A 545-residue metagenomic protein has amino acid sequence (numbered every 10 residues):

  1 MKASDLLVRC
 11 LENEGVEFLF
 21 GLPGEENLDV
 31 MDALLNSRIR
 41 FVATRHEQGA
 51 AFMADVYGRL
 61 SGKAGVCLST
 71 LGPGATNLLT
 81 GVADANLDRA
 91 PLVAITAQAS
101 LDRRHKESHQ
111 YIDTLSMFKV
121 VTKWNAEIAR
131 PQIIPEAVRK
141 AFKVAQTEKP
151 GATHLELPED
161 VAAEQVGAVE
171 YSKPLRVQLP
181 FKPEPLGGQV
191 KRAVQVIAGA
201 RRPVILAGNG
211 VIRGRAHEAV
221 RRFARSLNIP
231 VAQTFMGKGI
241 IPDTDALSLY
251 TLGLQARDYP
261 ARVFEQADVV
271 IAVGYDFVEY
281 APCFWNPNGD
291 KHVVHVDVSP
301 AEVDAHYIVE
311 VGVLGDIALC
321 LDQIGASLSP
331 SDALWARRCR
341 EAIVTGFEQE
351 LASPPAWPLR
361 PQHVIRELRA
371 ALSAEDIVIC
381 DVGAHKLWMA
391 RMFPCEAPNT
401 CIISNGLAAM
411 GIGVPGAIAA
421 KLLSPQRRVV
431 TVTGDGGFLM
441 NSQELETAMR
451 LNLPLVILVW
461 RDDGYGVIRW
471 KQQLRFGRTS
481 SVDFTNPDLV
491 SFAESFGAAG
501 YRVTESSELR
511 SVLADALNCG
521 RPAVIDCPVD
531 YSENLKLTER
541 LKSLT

Functional and structural regions predicted by a protein language model:
L6-V16, V56-S61, N86, V144-K149 (+6 more regions): Glycine-rich phosphate/diphosphate-binding loops that line cofactor/substrate pockets in enzymes
L7, E12, N27-M31, L35 (+2 more regions): Active-site diphosphate/adenylate-binding microenvironment
E17-F20, R40-V42, L60-A99, L206-N209 (+3 more regions): A short, small-residue-rich loop immediately preceding and capping a beta-strand
I39, R59, N209-V294, E396-Q426 (+5 more regions): Glycine-rich, anion-gripping cofactor-binding loops and their flanking helix/strand elements in enzyme active sites
I95, R103-Q110, V303-L314, A318-I324 (+1 more regions): Thiamine diphosphate
T96-A137, G237-C339, P487, L513: Glycine-rich, acidic loop regions that bind phosphate or pyrophosphate groups
Q132, A168-V169, G289-K386, S506-D515 (+1 more regions): Phosphate/pyrophosphate-binding active-site segments
K140, V144-G199, E348-L351: Conformationally flexible catalytic loops at phosphate/diphosphate-handling active centers
